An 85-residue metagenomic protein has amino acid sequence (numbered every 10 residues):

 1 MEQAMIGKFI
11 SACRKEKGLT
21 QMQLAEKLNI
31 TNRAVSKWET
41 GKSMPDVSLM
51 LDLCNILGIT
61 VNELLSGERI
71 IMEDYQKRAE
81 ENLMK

Functional and structural regions predicted by a protein language model:
M1-E16: A short, Lys/Arg-rich alpha-helix, primarily the initiator
K8, G18-L19, I30, P45-S48: Residue-level signal for the short linker/turn that defines the boundary of a DNA-recognition helix
S11, M22, L51: Residues within the helices of the helix-turn-helix
R14, A25, C54: The alpha-helix within a helix-turn-helix
G18-S36: Short alpha-helical DNA-recognition segment
S48-E63: DNA major-groove recognition helix of helix-turn-helix/homeodomain DNA-binding modules
G67-K85: Short, charged recognition helix plus adjacent turn of helix-turn-helix-like nucleic-acid-binding domains
